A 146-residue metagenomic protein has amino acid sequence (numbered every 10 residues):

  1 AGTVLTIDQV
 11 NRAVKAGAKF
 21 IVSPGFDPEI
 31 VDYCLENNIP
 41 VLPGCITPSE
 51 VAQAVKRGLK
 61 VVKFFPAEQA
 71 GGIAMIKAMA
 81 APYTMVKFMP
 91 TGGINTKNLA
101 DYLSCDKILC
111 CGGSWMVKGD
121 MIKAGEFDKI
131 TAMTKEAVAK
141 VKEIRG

Functional and structural regions predicted by a protein language model:
A1-G2, I21-V22, V41-G44, V62-F64 (+2 more regions): Hydrophobic faces of well-ordered beta-strands that scaffold small-molecule active sites in alpha/beta enzyme cores
A1-T47: Glycine/small-residue-rich loop that forms an oxyanion/phosphate-binding "nest" at active or ligand-binding sites
T6-A16, S49-R57, A74, I94-C110: Catalytic cores of alpha/beta
R12-G17, Y33-N37, K56-V61, A81-V86: Short, surface-exposed connector motifs at secondary-structure boundaries
F20, P24-I30, K63-I73, K107-K129: Glycine-rich phosphate-binding active-site loops on the catalytic face of alpha/beta enzymes
Y33-I39, D120-G146: C-terminal helical cap(s) of enzyme catalytic domains, especially alpha/beta-barrels
K77-A78, A100, K135: Active-site phosphate/pyrophosphate- and oxyanion-stabilizing loops and adjacent acidic/basic residues in soluble
P82, V86, C105, K140-I144: Change "in soluble alpha/beta enzymes" to "in soluble alpha/beta proteins
